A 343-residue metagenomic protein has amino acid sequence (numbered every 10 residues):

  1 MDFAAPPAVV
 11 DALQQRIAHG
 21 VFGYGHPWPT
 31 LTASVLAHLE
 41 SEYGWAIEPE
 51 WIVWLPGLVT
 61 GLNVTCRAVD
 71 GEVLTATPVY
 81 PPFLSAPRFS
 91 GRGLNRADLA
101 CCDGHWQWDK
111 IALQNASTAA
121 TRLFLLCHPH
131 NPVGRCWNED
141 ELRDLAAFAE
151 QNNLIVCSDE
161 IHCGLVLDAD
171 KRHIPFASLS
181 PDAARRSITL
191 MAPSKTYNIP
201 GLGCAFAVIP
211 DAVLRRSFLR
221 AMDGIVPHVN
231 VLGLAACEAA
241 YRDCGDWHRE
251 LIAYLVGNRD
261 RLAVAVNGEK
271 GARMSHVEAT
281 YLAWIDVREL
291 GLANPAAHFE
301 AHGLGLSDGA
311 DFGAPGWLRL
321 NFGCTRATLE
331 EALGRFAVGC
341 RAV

Functional and structural regions predicted by a protein language model:
M1-G57, R242-D243, A342-V343: N-terminal small-domain helix-loop-helix segment of the aminotransferase-like
R67-P87: Conserved PLP-anchoring active-site segment centered on the Schiff-base-forming lysine
S90, Q151-N152, A183, E269 (+2 more regions): Helix C-cap/helix->beta junction micro-motif
C101-D170: Active-site phosphate-binding strand-loop segment of PLP-dependent enzymes
Q114-N115, A183, N294-S307, F312-V343: PLP-dependent enzyme catalytic core of the Aspartate aminotransferase-like
S180-V256, G334: Conserved core segment of the aminotransferase class I/II
E238, W247, A253-A263, R273-D286: Conserved glycine-rich beta-strand-loop-beta hairpin in the small C-terminal domain of fold type I
